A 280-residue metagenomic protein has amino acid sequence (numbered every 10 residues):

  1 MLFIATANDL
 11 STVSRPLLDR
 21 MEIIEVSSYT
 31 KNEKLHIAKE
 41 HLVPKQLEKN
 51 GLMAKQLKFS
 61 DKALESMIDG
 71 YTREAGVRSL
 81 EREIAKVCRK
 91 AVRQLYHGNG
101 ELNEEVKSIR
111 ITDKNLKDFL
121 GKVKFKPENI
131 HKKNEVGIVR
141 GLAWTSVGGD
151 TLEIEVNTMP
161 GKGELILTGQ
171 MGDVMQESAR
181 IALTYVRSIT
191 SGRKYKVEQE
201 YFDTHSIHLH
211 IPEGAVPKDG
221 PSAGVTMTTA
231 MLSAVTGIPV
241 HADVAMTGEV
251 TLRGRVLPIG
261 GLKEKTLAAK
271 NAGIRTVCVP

Functional and structural regions predicted by a protein language model:
M1-A7, L57-K58, D203-H205: AAA+/SF3 P-loop NTPase mechanochemical coupling elements
L2, T6, N115-V123, H208-P217: A short, hydrophobic secondary-structure junction motif
F3-T6, L17, M21, K34 (+8 more regions): Conserved RecA-like P-loop NTPase ATPase core
D9-D19, I23-A85, K90-V106, I189-E200 (+1 more regions): Conserved C-terminal "switch" segment of AAA+ ATPases
S60-T158, K162-T168: Conserved catalytic-core segments of large NTP-driven translation/proteostasis enzymes
K107, K126-H131, E135-R140, G148-P280: Peripheral, non-AAA+ core regions of ATP-driven protein-machinery
